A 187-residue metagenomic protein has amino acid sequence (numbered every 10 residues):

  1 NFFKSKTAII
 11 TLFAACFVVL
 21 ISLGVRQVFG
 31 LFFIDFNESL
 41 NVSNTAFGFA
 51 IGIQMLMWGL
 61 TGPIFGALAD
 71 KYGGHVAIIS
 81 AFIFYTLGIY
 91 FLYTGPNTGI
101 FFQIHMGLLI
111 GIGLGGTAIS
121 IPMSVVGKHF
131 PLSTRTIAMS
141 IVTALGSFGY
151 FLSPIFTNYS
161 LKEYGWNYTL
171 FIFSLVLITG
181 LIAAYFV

Functional and structural regions predicted by a protein language model:
I10-N44, G62-F65, P154: Extracytoplasmic
Q27, M55-P63, T117, Y150-F151: Residue-level signature of mid-helix packing/kink "hotspots" within the transmembrane helices of 12-pass Major
F36, G116-F130: Intracellular juxtamembrane helix-capping segments at the cytosolic ends of symmetry-related transmembrane helices
T61-G73: Helix-to-loop junctions at the C-terminal end of transmembrane segments in multipass secondary transporters
I83-N97: C-terminal ends and interior cores of transmembrane alpha-helices in multi-pass membrane transporters/permeases
I100-T117: Hydrophobic core of transmembrane alpha-helices in multi-pass small-molecule transporters, especially MFS/SLC-type
V142-V187: Helix-loop-helix hairpin linking two adjacent transmembrane segments in secondary transporters
